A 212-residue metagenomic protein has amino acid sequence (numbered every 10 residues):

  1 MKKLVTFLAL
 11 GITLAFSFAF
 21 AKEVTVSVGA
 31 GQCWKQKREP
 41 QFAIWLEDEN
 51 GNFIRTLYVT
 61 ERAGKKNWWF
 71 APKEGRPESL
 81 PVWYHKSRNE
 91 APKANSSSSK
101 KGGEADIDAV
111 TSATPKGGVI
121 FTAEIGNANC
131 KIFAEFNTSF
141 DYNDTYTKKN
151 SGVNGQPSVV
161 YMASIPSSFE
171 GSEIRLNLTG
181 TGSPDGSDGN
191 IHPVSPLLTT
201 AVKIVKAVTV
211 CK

Functional and structural regions predicted by a protein language model:
M1-V5: Positively charged n-region of N-terminal signal peptides that target proteins for export
F7-A15: Bacterial N-terminal signal peptides
S17-E23: Boundary at the C-terminal end of the N-terminal hydrophobic targeting segment
V24-K37, R62, Y142: Short amphipathic, basic-aromatic surface patches that mediate peripheral association with negatively charged
G31-C33, T56-K66, N177-G186: Short, solvent-exposed aromatic-acidic interface loops
K37-A43: Short coil-to-beta strand junction motifs in C2/discoidin
E49-D141: Structured domain cores in non-transmembrane regions
K116, F121-K212: Glycine-rich, aromatic-bearing surface loops/beta-hairpins
